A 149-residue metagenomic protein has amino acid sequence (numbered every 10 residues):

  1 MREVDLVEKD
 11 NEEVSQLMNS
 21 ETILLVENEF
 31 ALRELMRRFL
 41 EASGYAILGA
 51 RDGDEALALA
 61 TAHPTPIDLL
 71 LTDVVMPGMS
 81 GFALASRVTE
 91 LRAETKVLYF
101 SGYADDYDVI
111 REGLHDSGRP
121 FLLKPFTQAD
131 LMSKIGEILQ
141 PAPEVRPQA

Functional and structural regions predicted by a protein language model:
M1-E21, E112: Disordered, acidic interdomain junction associated with two-component signaling
E27: Conserved acidic carboxylate
E34-A42: Charged docking surfaces used in two-component/phosphorelay signaling
R37, G49-L69, V109: Acidic, metal-coordinating helix/loop segments flanking the phosphotransfer/catalytic sites of two-component signaling
D52-E55, S80-L84: Acidic catalytic/metal-coordinating carboxylates
D73: Active-site residues of response regulator receiver
M76: Receiver (REC) domain active-site loop signature in two-component systems and cognate sites in sensor histidine kinases
A83, R87-E90, T95-L123, A129 (+1 more regions): Alpha4 helix (beta4-alpha4-beta5 surface) of REC/receiver domains from two-component response regulators
